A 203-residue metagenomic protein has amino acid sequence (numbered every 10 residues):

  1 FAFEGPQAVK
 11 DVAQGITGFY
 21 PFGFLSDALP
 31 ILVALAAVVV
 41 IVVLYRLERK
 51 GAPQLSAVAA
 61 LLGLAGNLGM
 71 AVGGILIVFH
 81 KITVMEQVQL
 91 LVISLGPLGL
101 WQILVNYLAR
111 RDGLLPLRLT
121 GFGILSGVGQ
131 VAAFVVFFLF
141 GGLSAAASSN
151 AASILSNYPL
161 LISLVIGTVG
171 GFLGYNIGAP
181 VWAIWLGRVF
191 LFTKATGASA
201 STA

Functional and structural regions predicted by a protein language model:
F1-A203: Hydrophobic, aromatic-enriched alpha-helical segments typical of multi-pass transmembrane helices
